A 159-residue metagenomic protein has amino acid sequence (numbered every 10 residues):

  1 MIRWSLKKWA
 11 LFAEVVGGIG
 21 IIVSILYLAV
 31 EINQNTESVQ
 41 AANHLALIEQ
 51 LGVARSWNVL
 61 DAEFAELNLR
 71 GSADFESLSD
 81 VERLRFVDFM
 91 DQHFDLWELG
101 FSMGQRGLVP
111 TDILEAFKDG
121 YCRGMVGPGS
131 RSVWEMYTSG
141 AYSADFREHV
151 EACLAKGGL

Functional and structural regions predicted by a protein language model:
I2-T36, A42: Membrane-embedded hydrophobic alpha-helical segments
L11, V30-L159: Amphipathic alpha-helical "stem/stalk" segments
